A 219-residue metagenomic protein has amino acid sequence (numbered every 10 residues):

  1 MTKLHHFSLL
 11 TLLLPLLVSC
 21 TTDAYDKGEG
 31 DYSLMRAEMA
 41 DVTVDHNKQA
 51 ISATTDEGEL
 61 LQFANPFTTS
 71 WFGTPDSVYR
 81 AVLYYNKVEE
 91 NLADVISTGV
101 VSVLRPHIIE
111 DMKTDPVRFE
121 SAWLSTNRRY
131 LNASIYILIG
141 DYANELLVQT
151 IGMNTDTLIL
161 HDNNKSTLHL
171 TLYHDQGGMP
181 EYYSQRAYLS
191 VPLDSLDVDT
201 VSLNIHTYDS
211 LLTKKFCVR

Functional and structural regions predicted by a protein language model:
M1-S8: Bacterial N-terminal signal peptides that target proteins for export
L16-S19: C-terminal motif of bacterial Sec signal peptides marking the signal peptidase cleavage site
A24-K48: Structural detector for short beta-strands of small beta-barrel domains
T68-L83: Short nucleic-acid-contacting surface segments enriched for D/E, G, S/T with interspersed K/R
T74-D76, Y173-V201, Y208: Short, solvent-exposed, Trp/other aromatic-anchored flexible loops in extracytoplasmic proteins
N86-E110: OB-fold/S1-family single-stranded nucleic acid-binding modules
V88-L92, V198, H206-K215: Short acidic/polar inter-strand loop motif in beta-rich domains
S121-Y173: Short helix-loop boundary/capping segments
